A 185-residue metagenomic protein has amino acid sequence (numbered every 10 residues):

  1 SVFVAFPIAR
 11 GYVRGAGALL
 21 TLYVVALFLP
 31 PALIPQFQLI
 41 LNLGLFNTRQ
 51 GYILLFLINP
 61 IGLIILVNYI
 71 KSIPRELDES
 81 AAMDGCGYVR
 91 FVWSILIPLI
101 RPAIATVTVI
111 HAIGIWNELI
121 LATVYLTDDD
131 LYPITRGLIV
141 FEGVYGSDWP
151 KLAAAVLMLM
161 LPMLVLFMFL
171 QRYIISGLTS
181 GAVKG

Functional and structural regions predicted by a protein language model:
S1-G185: A hydrophobic, multi-pass inner-membrane permease signature
